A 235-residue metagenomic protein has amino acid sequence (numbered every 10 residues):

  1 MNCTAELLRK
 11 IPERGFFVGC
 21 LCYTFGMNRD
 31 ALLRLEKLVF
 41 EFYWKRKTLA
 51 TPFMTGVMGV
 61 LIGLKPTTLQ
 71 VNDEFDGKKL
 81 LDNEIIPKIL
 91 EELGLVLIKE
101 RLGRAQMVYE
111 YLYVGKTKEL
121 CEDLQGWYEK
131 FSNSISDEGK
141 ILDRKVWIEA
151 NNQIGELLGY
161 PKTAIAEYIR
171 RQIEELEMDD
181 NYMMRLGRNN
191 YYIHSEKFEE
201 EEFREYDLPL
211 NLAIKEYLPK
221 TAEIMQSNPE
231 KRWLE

Functional and structural regions predicted by a protein language model:
M1-K10: Extreme N-terminal basic, low-complexity initiation segments that serve as generic localization/processing leaders
C3, C20-C22: Cysteine-centered motifs
R9, Y23-G26: Short, intrinsically disordered or compositionally biased N-terminal tails of bacterial proteins
N28-L142, Q153, Y160-E235: A conserved ligand/cofactor-binding region detector
I148, N152-G155: An amphipathic, hydrophobic-aromatic interaction surface with interspersed Lys/Arg that forms lipid/phosphate-bearing
